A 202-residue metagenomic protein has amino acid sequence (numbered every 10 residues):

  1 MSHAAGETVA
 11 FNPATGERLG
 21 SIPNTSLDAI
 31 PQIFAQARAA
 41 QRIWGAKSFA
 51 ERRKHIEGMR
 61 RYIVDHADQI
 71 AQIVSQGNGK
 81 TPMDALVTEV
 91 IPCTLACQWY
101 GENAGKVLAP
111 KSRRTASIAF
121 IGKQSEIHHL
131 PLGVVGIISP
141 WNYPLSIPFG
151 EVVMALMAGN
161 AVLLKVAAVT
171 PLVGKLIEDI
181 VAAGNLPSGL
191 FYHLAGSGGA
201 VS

Functional and structural regions predicted by a protein language model:
M1-K123: N-terminal Rossmann-like NAD(P)+-binding subdomain of aldehyde/semialdehyde dehydrogenases
R114-S202: Rossmann-like NAD(P) dinucleotide-binding subdomain of oxidoreductase/dehydrogenase enzymes
